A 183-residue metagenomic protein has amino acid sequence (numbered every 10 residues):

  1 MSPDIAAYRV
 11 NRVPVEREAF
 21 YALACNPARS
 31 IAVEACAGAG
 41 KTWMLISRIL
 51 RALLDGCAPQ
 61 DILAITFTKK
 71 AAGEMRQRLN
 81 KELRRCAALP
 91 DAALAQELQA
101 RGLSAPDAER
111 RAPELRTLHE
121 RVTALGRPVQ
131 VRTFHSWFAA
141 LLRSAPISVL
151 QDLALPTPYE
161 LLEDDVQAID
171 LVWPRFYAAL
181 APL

Functional and structural regions predicted by a protein language model:
M1-S148: P-loop NTPase Walker
T66, W137-L183: DNA-processing P-loop NTPase/helicase core
